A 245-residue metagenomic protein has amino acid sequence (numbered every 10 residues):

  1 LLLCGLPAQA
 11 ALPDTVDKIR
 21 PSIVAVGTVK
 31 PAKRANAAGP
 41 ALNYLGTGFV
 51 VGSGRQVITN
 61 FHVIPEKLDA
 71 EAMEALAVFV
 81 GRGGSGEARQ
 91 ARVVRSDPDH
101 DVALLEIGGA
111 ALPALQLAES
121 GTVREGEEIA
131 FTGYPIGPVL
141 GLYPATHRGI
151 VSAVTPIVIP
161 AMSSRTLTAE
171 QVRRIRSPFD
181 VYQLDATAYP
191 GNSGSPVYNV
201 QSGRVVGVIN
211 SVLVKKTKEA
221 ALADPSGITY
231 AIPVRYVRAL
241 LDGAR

Functional and structural regions predicted by a protein language model:
G5-P7: N-terminal signal peptide c-region/cleavage motif recognized by signal peptidases
Q9-F61, R92, H100-V102, R124 (+1 more regions): N-terminal activation segment of mature serine protease catalytic domains
D14-T15, R92-V94, G108-Y143: Active-site substrate-binding loop(s) of clan PA
S22-A35, G39-A41, E106-Q116, P144-D242: Active-site region of chymotrypsin-like
G52-P98: Catalytic-histidine neighborhood of serine endopeptidases, predominantly the chymotrypsin-like S1/PA family
S53, S96-H100, V154-P160: Short, conserved beta-turn/loop elements at beta-strand boundaries and strand-helix junctions
N60-H62, Y134, S202, S211: Short, surface-exposed secondary-structure boundary micro-motifs
A72-A77, R82-A91, E125-A130, P144-R165: Beta-strand/loop subdomains of soluble extracytoplasmic proteins
